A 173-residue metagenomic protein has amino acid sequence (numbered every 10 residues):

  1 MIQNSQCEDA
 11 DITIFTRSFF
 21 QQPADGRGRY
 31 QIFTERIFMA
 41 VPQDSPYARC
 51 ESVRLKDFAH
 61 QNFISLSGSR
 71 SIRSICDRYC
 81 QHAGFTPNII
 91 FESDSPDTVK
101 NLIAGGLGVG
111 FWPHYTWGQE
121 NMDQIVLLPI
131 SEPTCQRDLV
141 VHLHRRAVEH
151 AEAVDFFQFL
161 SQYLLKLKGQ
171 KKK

Functional and structural regions predicted by a protein language model:
M1-I37, V41, A104, Q124-L128: Short beta-strand-centered segments that line the small-molecule binding cleft or hinge of alpha/beta clamshell
N4-Q6, Q21, G28-Q31, Y47 (+4 more regions): Short secondary-structure boundary/capping segments
Q6-D9, S69-V126: Hydrophobic hinge/microswitch elements
A10, G28-Y30, T34-M39, S45 (+4 more regions): Small-molecule pocket liners
I14-F19, P42-Q43, S95, F111-T116: Beta->alpha turn/N-cap motifs
T16, Y47-A48, Q61-A83, E149-A153 (+2 more regions): Secondary-structure junction motif
V126-Q170: A late-sequence structural motif
